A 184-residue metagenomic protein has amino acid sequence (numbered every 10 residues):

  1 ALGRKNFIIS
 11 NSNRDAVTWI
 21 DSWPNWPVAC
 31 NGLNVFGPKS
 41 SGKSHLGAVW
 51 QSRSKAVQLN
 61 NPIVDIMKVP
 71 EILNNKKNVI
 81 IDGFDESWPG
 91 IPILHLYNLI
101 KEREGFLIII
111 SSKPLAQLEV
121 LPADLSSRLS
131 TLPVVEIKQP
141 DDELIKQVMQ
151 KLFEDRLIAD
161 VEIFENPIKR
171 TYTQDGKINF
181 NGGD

Functional and structural regions predicted by a protein language model:
A1-D15: Dynamic helix-loop-helix/coil hinge segments at AAA+ ATPase domain boundaries and subdomain interfaces
V28-L46: Walker A/P-loop nucleotide-binding motif
I72-L99, R103-S112: Conserved P-loop NTPase "ATPase switch" module shared by AAA+ and STAND
L115-S130: Short regulatory helix/loop adjacent to the ATP-binding pocket of P-loop NTPases
Q117, L132-L144: Conserved AAA+ ATPase "SRH/arginine-finger" region at the nucleotide-binding site
L132, Q147-I158: Conserved AAA+ ATPase "sensor/coupling" helix adjacent to the nucleotide-binding pocket
I145-V148, A159-T171: Short conserved motifs of the RecA-like P-loop NTPase core
F164-E165, T171-D184: The conserved phosphate-sensing helix
